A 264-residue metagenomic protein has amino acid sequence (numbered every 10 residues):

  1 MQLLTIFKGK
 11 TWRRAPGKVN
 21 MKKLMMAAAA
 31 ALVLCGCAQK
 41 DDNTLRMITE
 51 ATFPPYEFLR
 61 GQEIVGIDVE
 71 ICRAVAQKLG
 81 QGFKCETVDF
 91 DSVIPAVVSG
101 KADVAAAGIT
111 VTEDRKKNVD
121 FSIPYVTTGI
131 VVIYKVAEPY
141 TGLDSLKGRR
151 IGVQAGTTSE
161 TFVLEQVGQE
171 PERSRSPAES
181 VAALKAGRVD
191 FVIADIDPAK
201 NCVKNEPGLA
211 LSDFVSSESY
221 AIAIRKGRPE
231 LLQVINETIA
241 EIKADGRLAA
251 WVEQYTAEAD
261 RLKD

Functional and structural regions predicted by a protein language model:
L34-G36: C-terminal motif of bacterial Sec signal peptides marking the signal peptidase cleavage site
Q39-D41, T158-R175, P207-F214, I239-D264: Ligand-binding clefts/hinges and TM-proximal coupling segments of bilobed small-molecule sensing domains
D41-I109: Extracytoplasmic small-molecule ligand-binding "clamshell" domains of the periplasmic binding protein/Venus flytrap
A51, V126-Y134, I196, K200-A240 (+1 more regions): Periplasmic-binding protein-like
V69-K78, A137-Y140, D144-S145, R149-R150 (+2 more regions): Extended ligand-binding regions for polar small-molecule ligands
Q81, C85, I109-V111, I123-P171: A conserved helix-loop-strand patch within extracytoplasmic ligand-binding domains of the periplasmic binding
Q81-G82, V98-A107, R149-R150, K185-D195 (+1 more regions): Alpha-to-beta junction loops
K84-P95, E138, A155-T158, E172-A186 (+1 more regions): Short helix-initiation/N-cap motifs at beta->coil->alpha
